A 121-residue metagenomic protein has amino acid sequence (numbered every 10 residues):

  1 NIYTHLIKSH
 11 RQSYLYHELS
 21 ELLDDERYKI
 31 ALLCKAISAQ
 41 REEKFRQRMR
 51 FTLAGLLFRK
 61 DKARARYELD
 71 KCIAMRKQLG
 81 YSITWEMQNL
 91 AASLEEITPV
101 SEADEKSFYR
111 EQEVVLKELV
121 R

Functional and structural regions predicted by a protein language model:
N1, Y14, A92-E102: Extended alpha-helical scaffold segments
N1-E42: Alpha-helical adaptor scaffolds
S9, C34-R41, F58-Y81: TPR/TPR-like (Sel1-like) alpha-helical repeat modules
R11-S20, R41-R50, A74-N89: Boundary/linker segments of alpha-helical solenoid repeat arrays
L23, L56-F58: Residue at a conserved register position within TPR or TPR-like alpha-solenoid repeats
L33-C34, L69, W85-L94: Generic L/I/V-rich hydrophobic alpha-helical segments across diverse proteins
E68-K71, S93, F108-E111, V115: Charge-rich, solvent-exposed alpha-helical interaction surfaces
V100-R121: Helical anchoring/docking segments at protein termini
